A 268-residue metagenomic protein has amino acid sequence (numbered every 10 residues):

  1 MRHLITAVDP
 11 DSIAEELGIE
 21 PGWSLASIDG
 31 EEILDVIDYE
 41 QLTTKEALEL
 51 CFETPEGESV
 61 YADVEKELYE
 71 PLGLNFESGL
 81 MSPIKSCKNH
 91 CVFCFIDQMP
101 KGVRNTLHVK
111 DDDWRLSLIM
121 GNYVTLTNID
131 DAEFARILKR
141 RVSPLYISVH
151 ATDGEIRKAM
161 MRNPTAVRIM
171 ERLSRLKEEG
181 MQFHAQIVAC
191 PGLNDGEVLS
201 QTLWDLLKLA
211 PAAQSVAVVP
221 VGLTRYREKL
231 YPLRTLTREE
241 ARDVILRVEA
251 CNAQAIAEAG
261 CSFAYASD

Functional and structural regions predicted by a protein language model:
M1-D9: PDZ/PDZ-like groove recognition
I13-G18, E40-Q41: Short, surface-exposed secondary-structure edge patches
A14, G22-L25, L50, C94: Terminal peptide-recognition signature
E16-L34: Conserved PDZ fold ligand-binding element
E40-F76: PDZ-domain C-terminal substructure recognizer with occasional recognition of PDZ-binding tails
S59, K66-A212, G222-A250: Conserved Radical SAM active-site core
R242-D268: Hard-cation-handling environments
